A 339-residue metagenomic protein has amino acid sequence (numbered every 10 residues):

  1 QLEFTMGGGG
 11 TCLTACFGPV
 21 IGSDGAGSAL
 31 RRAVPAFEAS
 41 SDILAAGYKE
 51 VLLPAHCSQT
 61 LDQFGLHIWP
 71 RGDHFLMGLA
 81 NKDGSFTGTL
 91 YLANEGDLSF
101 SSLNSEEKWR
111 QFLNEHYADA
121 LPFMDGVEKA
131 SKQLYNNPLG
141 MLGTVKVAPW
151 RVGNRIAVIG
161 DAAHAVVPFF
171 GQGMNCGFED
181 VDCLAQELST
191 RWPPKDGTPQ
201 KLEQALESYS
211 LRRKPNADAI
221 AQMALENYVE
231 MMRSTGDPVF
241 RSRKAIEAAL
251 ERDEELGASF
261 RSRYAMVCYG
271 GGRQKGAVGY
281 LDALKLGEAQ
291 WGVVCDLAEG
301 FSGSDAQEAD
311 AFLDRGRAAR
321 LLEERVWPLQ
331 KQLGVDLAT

Functional and structural regions predicted by a protein language model:
E3-L142, K146-V152: Conserved FAD-binding catalytic core of PHBH/FMO-like flavoproteins
I21-G22, V51, P138-G236: Conserved mid-domain beta->alpha element of the FAD-binding
S28, E107, E179-D182, F240 (+1 more regions): A structural signal for well-ordered alpha-helical segments within the folded catalytic domains of diverse enzymes
R31-R32, R155, R213, S242: Short, cationic motifs built from Arg/Lys/His that form the positively charged side of catalytic pockets
H56, A118, R155, K214 (+1 more regions): Generic structural signal for secondary-structure transition and capping sites
Q186-T339: C-terminal helical "tail/cap" subdomain of flavin- and related membrane-associated enzymes
